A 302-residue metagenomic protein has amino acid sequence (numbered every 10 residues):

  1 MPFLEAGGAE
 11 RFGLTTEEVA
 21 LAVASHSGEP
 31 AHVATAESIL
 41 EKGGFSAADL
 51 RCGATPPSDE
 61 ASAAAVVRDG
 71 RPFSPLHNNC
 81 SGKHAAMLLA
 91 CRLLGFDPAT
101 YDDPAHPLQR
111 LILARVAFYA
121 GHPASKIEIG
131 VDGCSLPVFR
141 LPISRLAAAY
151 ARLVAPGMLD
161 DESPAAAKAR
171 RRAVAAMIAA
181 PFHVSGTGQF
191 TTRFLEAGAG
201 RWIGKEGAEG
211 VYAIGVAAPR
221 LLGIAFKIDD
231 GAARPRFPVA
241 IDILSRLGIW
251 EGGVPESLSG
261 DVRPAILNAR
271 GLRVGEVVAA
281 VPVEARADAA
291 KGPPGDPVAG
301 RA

Functional and structural regions predicted by a protein language model:
M1-A9: Active-site SXXK
A9, E41, F45, L93 (+7 more regions): Generic secondary-structure signature for well-ordered alpha-helical cores
L14-K126, C134: Active-site-adjacent helix/loop patches that line small-molecule binding or acyl-intermediate pockets
H32-A36, H84, L108, I112 (+4 more regions): General structural feature for long, well-ordered alpha-helical segments within catalytic domains of soluble enzymes
S125-E128, A149: Glycine-rich ThDP/TPP pyrophosphate-binding loop and its adjacent helix/strand module within ThDP-dependent enzymes
L136-F139: Secretory/export targeting leaders with adjacent low-complexity proregions
A151-A302: Structured C-terminal helix/loop/strand segments within mature extracytoplasmic catalytic/sensor domains
